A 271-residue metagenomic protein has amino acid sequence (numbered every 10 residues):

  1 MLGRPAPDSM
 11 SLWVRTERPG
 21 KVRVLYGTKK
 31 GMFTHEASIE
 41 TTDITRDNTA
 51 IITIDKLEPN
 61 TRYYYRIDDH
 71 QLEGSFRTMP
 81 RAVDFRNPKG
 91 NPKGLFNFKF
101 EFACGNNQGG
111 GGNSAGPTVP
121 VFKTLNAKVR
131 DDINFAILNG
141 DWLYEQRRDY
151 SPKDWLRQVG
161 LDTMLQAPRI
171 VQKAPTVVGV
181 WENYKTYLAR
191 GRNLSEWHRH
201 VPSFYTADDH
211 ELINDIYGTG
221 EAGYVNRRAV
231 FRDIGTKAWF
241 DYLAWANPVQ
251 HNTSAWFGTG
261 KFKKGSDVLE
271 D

Functional and structural regions predicted by a protein language model:
M1-K21, R77-P80, F85-P92, F98: Non-catalytic, glycine-rich low-complexity segments
Y26-T34, H70: Change "in extracellular beta-sheet-rich domains … of secreted and cell-surface proteins" to "in beta-sheet-rich domains
D43-I52: Aromatic sugar-binding surface patches on proteins that engage polysaccharides or sugar-phosphate polymers
I54-T61: Surface-exposed, short loops/turns at beta-strand junctions within beta-sandwich domains
L95-G110, D141: Active-site-proximal beta-strand elements of phosphoester/diester hydrolases
N126, R130-I213: Core catalytic region of metal-dependent phosphoesterases/phosphodiesterases, especially metallo-beta-lactamase-like
K237, A244-D271: Autoprocessing Asn-cyclization modules and mimics
